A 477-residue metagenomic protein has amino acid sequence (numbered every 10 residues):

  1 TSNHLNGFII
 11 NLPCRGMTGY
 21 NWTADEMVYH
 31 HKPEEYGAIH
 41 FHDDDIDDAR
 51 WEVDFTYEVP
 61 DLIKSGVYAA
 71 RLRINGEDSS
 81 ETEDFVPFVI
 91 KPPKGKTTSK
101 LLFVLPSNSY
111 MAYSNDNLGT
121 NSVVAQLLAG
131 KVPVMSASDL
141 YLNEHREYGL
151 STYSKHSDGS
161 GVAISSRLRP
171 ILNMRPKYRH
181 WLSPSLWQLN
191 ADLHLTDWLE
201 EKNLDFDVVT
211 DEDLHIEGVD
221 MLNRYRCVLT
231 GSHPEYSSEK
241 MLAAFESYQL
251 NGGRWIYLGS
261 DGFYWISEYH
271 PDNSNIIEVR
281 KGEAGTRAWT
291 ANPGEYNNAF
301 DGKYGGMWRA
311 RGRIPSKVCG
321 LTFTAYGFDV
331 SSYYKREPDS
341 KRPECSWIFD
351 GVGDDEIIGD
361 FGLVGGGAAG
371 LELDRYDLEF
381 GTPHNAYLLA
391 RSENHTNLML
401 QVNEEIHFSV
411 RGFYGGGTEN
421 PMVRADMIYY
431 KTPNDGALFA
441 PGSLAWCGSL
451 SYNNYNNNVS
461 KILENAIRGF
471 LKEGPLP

Functional and structural regions predicted by a protein language model:
N3-I46, E77-M221, P475: Aromatic-Pro/Gly-enriched surface loop or interdomain linker that acts as a lid/target-recognition segment
W22, Y57, D61, F88-I90 (+1 more regions): Metallocofactor- and cofactor-centric catalytic cores in central/energy metabolism, strongly enriched
P33-D47, F55-E58, L62-K64, N75 (+2 more regions): Helical hinge/lid and interdomain linker segments adjacent to catalytic or ligand-binding clefts that mediate domain
G66-L72: Short, aromatic- and glycine-rich surface loops/edge beta-strands on solvent-exposed regions
G95, S107-M111, D213-I216, H233-S237 (+4 more regions): Solvent-exposed loop/turn segments at secondary-structure junctions within structured extracellular/periplasmic domains
L102, R226-G231, L438-A440: Structural motif
N117-N121, A244-E246, W265, Y269-K281: Short secondary-structure boundary/capping segments
D272-E464, G469-F470: Glycine-rich, aromatic-lined ligand/substrate-binding cores of catalytic and carbohydrate-binding domains
